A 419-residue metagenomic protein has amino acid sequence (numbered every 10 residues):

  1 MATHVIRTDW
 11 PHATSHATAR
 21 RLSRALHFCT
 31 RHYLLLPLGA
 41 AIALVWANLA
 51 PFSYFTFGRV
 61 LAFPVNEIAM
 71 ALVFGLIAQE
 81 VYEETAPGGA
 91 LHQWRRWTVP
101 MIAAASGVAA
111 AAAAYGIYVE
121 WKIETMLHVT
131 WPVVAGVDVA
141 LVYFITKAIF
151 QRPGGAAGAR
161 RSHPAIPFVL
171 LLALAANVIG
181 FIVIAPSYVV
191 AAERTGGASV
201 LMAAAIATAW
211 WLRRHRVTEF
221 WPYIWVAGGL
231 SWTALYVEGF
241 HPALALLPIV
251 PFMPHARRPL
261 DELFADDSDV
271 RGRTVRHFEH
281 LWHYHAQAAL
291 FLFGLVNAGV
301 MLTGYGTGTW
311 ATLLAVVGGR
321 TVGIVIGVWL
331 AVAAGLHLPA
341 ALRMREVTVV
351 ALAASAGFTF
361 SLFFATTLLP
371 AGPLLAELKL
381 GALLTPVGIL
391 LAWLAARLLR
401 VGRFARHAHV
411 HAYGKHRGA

Functional and structural regions predicted by a protein language model:
T3-H32, V45-F55, A204-T208, H215 (+5 more regions): Predominantly late transmembrane helices and immediately cytosolic-facing juxtamembrane segments
R24-T30, F55-N66, W94-V99, E124-V133 (+5 more regions): Interfacial loop-to-helix junctions that mark the boundaries of transmembrane helices in multi-pass membrane
L26, F57-G58, Y82-V99, W121-M126 (+6 more regions): Interfacial helix-loop-helix linkers and transmembrane-helix boundary segments in multi-pass membrane proteins
V45-F57, L76-H92, A109-W131, R152-P153: Transmembrane alpha-helix boundary signature
E80, A110-A111, V134-F168, A176-I182 (+3 more regions): Short helical (or helix-break) motifs at transmembrane helix termini and adjacent helical loops in multi-pass membrane
E84-G116, E193-A205, G304-T321, M344-A351 (+1 more regions): Entry/N-cap segments of selected transmembrane alpha helices and their immediately preceding amphipathic helices
A111-G116, V183-S187, Y236-H241, F291-T303 (+1 more regions): Hydrophobic alpha-helical transmembrane segments in multi-pass integral membrane proteins
F150-P254: Functional cores that coordinate and move charged inorganic groups
